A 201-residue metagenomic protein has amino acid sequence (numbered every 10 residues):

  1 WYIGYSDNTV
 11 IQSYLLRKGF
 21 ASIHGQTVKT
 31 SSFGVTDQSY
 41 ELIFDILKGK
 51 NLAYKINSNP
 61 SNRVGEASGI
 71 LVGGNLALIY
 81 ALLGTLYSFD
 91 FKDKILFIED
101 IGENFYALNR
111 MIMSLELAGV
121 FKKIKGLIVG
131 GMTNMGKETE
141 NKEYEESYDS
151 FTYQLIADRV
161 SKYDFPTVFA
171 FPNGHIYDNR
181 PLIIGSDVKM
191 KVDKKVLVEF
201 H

Functional and structural regions predicted by a protein language model:
W1-T27: Short, acidic/small-residue loops that bind anionic groups at enzyme active sites
I3, I95-F97, I128: Structural motif
N8, D100-I101, M132: Active-site metal-binding loops of divalent metal-dependent hydrolases
V10-Y14, T30-G34, Y177-D178: Short, well-ordered, mixed-charge alpha-helical segments that flank or form enzyme active sites
Q12, F44-L47, L76-Y80, G84 (+3 more regions): Predominant activation on well-ordered alpha-helical scaffold segments within soluble catalytic domains
F20-G84: Conserved anion/nucleotide-ligand pocket segment
V72-N109: Oxyanion-binding "anion nests"
L115-H201: C-terminal active-site/capping subdomain that shapes the small-molecule cofactor and substrate pocket of enzyme
